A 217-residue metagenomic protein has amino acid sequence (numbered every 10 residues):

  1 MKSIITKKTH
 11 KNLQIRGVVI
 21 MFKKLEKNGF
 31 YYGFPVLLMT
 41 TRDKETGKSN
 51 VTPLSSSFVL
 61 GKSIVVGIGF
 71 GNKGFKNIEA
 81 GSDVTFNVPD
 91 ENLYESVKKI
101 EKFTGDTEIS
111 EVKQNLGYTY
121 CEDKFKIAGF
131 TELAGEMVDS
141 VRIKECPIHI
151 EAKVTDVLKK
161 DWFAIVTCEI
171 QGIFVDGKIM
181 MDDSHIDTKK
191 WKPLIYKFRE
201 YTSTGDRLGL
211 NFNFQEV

Functional and structural regions predicted by a protein language model:
K7-I20: Short, Lys/Arg-enriched N-terminal segments with co-localized hydrophobic residues within the first ~10-30 amino acids
G17-V217: Basic, polyanion-binding surface patches
